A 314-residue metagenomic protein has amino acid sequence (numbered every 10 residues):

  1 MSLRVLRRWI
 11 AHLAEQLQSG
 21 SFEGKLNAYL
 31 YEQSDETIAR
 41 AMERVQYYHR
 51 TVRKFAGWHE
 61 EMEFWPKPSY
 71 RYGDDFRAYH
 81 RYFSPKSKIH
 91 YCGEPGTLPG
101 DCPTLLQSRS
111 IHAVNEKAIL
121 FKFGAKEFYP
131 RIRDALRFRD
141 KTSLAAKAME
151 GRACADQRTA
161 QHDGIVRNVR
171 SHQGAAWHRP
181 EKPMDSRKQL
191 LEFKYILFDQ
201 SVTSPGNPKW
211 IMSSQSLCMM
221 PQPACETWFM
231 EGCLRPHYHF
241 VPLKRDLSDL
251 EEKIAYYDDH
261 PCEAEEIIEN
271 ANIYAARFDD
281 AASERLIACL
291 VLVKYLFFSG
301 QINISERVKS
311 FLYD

Functional and structural regions predicted by a protein language model:
M1-R179, M184, S310-L312: Secretory-pathway glycan-assembly enzymes, especially type II membrane glycosyltransferases that use nucleotide-sugar
M184, K188-Y313: Catalytic binding pocket for nucleotide-activated donors in carbohydrate/polymer assembly enzymes
